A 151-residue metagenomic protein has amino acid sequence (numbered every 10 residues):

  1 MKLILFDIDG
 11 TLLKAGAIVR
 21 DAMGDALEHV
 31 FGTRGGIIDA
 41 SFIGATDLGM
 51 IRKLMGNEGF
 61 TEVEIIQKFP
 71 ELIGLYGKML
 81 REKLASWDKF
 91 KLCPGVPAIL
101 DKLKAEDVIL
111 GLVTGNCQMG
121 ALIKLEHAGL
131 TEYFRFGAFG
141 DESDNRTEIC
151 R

Functional and structural regions predicted by a protein language model:
M1-I43, G49-R52, G56: Active-site neighborhood of HAD-like aspartate-dependent phosphohydrolases
L5, I66, R81-L112, Q118 (+1 more regions): Short, acidic loop-to-helix structural element flanking the phosphoryl-transfer center in phosphate-processing enzymes
D7, T33-R34, K102-I109, T131-R135: Short, surface-exposed connector motifs at secondary-structure boundaries
R20, G24, D47-L48, R52 (+4 more regions): An amphipathic alpha-helix signature
F31-S41, G59-L72, T131-F134: Short, surface-exposed acidic
A40-G44, T114, F139-E142: Active-site nucleophile and cofactor-binding loops and adjacent substrate-binding regions of central metabolic enzymes
G74-E82, E132-Y133: Short, basic/glycine-rich phosphate-binding loops at helix/coil junctions that contact nucleotide phosphates
S86, F90, C117-R151: Substrate-recognition "cap/lid" segment bordering the active-site pocket of phosphatases
